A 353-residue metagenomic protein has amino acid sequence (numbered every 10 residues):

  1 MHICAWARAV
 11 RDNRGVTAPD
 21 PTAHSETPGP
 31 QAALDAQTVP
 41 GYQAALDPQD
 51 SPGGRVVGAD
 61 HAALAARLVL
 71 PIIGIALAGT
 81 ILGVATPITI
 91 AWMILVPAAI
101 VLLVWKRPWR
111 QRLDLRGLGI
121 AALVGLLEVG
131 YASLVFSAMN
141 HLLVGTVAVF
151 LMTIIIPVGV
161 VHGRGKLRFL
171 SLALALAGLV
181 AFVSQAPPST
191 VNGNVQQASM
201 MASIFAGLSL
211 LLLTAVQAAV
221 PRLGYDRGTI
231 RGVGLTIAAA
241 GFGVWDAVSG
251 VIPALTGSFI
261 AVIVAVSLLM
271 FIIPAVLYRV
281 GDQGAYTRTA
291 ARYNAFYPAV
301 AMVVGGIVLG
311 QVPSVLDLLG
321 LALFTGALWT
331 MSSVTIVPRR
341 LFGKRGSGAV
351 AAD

Functional and structural regions predicted by a protein language model:
H2-W92, L126, G130-L134, L174-A181 (+3 more regions): Glycine-/small-residue-enriched transmembrane alpha-helix faces in small-molecule transporters and effluxers
T17-E26, D47, I72, V84-G130 (+5 more regions): Transmembrane alpha-helices of multi-pass small-molecule transport proteins
V57-G58, V84-I88, W92, D114-G117 (+3 more regions): Juxtamembrane helix-entry segments on the extracytoplasmic side of multipass membrane proteins
A65-V69, V147-F150, Q217-I237, F271-I307: Helix-helix packing/entry segments at the starts of transmembrane helices
I73-L77, W109-V147, V180-F182, S267-A285: Specific transmembrane alpha-helical segments of multi-pass solute transporters/efflux pumps, especially DMT/EamA
I81, I90, A138, V161-G165 (+5 more regions): Hydrophobic/aromatic residues within transmembrane alpha-helices of multi-pass small-molecule transporters
T89-W92, V96-P97, V135-L167, A206 (+1 more regions): Specific alpha-helical transmembrane segments that line the substrate/conduction pathway and gating interfaces
L102, T153, L167-P188, A295-F296 (+2 more regions): Hydrophobic transmembrane alpha-helices of multi-pass small-molecule transport proteins
